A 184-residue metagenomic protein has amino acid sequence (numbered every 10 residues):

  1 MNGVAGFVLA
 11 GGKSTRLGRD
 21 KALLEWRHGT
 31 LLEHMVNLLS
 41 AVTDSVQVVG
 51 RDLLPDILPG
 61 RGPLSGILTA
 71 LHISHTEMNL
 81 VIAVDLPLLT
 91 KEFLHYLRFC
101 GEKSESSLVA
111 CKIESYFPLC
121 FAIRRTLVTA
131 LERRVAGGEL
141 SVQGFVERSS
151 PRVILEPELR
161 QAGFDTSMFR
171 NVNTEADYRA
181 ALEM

Functional and structural regions predicted by a protein language model:
M1-E139, G144-S167, A176-E183: Nucleotide and nucleotide-moiety/phosphate-recognizing core
R170: Dinucleotide-binding Rossmann-like beta1-alpha1 core, especially the glycine-rich loop that anchors the ADP
N173: Active-site rim beta-loop-alpha module in soluble metabolic enzymes
